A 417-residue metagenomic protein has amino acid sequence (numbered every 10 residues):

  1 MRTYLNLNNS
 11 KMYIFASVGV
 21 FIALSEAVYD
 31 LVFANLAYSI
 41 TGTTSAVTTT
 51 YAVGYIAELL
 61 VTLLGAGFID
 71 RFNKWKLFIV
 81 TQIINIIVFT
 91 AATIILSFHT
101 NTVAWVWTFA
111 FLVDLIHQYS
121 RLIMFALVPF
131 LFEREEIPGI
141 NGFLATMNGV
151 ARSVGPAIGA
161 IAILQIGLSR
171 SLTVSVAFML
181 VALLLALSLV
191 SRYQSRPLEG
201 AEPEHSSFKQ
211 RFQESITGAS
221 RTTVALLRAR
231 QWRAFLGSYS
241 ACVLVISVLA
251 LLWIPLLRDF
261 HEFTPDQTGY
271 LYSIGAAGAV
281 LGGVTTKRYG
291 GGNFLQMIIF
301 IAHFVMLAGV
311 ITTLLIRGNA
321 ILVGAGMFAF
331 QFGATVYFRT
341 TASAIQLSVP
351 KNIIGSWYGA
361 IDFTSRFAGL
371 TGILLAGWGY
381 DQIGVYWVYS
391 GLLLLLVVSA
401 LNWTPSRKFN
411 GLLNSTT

Functional and structural regions predicted by a protein language model:
M1-M12, R192-G237: Juxtamembrane intracellular "pre-TM" segments in multi-pass secondary transporters
T3-S39, F111, R228-V248, F328-A329: Pair of pore-lining "gating" transmembrane helices in MFS-fold secondary transporters
V20, L31-V32, I166-T173, G218-G283: A single, central transmembrane helix in multi-pass transporters
N35-S39, T93-F98, V154-S175, D259-F260 (+1 more regions): Transmembrane alpha-helix termini and helix-breaking/packing motifs in multi-pass membrane transporters
T44-S45, R134-A145, P265, K351-I361: Loop-to-transmembrane helix entry/capping segments in MFS-fold secondary transporters and related SLC/MFSD carriers
L60-L64, R71, W75-T81, F109 (+3 more regions): C-terminal transmembrane bundle of multi-pass solute transporters/carriers
H99, F130, L172-H205, T404-T416: Helix-loop junctions on the cytosolic side of multi-pass membrane transporters, especially the intracellular loop
F109-V150, P156: Cytoplasmic helix-loop-helix junction between adjacent transmembrane helices in 12-TM secondary transporters
